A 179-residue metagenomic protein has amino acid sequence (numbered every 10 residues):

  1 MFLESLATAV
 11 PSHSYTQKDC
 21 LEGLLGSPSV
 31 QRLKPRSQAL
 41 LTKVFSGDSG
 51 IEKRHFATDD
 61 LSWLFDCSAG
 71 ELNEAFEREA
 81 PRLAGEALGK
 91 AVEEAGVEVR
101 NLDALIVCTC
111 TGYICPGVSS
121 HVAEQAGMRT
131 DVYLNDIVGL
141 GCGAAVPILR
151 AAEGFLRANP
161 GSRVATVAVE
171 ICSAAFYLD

Functional and structural regions predicted by a protein language model:
M1-D103: Conserved active-site "lid/cap" helical segment
G70-A75, V107, L134-I137: A short glycine/serine-rich beta->alpha loop
R78, G85-R100, T111-D179: Acyl-thioester C-C bond-transforming condensing/cleaving domain
D103-T109: Short glycine-rich or small-residue beta-strand-to-loop segments that form or flank ligand, phosphate, metal/Fe-S
